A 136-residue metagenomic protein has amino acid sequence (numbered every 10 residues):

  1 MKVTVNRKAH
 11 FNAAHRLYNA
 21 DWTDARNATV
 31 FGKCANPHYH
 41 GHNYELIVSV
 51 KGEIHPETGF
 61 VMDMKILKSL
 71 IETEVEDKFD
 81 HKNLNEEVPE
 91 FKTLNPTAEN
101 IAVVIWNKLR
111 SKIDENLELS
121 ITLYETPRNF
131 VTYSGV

Functional and structural regions predicted by a protein language model:
M1-V136: Charge-rich, low-complexity N-terminal segments
